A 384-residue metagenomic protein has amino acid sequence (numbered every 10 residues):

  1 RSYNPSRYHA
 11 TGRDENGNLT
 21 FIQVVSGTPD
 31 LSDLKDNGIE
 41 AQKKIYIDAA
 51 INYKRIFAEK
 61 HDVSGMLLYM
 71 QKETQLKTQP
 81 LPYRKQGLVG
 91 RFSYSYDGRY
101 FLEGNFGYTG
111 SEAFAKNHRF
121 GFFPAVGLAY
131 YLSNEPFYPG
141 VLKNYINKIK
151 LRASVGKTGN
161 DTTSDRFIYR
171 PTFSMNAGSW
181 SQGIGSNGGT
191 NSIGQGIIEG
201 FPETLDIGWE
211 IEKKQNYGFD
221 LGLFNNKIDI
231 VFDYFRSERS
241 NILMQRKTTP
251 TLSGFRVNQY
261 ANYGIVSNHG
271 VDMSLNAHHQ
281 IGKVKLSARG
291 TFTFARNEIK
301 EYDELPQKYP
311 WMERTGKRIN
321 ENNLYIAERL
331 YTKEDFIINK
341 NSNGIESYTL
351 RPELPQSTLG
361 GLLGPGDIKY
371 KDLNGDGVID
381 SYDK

Functional and structural regions predicted by a protein language model:
R1, R55, Y69-P80, Y108-E112 (+6 more regions): Transmembrane beta-strands of outer-membrane beta-barrel pores
R1-D48, K60-S64, T74-L76, L81-Y83 (+1 more regions): Surface-exposed, low-complexity loop segments enriched in small/polar and acidic residues
K43-I47, R84-L88, F120-P124, N147 (+4 more regions): Residues that define the transmembrane beta-barrel architecture of outer-membrane proteins
I47-Y53, G90-Y96, V126-Y130, I207 (+4 more regions): Residues on the lipid-exposed face of transmembrane beta-strands in outer-membrane beta-barrel proteins
E59-V63, G98-L102, E135-Y138, N226-I230 (+2 more regions): Repeated loop/turn-to-beta-strand initiation elements of outer-membrane beta-barrel proteins
P139-I211, K227-V266, D303, Y309: Solvent-exposed loop/turn elements at secondary-structure boundaries
D165-I168, T172-W180, G264, Q280-D383: Conserved small-residue
T204-E210, Y234-I281, I326, L354-P365 (+1 more regions): Outer membrane beta-barrel strand-and-loop segments of large Gram-negative receptors, especially TonB-dependent
